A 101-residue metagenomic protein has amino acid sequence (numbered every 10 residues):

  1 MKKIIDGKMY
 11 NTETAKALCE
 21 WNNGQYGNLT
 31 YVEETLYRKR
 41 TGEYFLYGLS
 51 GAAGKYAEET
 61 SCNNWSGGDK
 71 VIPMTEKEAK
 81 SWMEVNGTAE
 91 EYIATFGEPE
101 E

Functional and structural regions predicted by a protein language model:
M1-E101: Secondary-structure transition motif
